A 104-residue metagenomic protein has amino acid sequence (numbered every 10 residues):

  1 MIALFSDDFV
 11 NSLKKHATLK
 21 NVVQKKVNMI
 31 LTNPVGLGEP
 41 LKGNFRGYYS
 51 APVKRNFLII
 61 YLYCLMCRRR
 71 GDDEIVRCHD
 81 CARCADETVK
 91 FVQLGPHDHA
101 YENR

Functional and structural regions predicted by a protein language model:
M1-V27: Arg/Lys-rich, positively charged N-terminal/basic patches that mediate binding to nucleic acids
I2, V53-L58, L62-R104: Enriched for short, Lys/Arg-rich terminal
S12, K20, L37, Y48 (+2 more regions): A broad, structure-centric signal for solvent-exposed, well-ordered loop/edge residues that line or flank functional
N21, V35, K42, G71-D73 (+1 more regions): Short linear functional motifs in flexible/disordered or boundary regions
N28-V53: A short, surface-exposed loop/turn module that caps and links secondary-structure elements
